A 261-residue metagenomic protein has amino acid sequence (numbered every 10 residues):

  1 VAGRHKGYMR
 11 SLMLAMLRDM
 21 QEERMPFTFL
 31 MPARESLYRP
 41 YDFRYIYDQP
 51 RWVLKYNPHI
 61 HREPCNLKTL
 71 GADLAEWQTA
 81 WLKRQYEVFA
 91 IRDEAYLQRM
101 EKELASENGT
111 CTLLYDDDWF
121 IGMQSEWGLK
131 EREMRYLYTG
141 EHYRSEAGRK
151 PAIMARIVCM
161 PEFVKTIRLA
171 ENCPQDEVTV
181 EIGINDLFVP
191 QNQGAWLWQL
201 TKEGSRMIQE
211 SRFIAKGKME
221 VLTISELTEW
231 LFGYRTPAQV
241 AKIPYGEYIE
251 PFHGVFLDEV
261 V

Functional and structural regions predicted by a protein language model:
V1-A2, P237: A short, flexible beta-alpha/helix-coil linker loop
G3-A15: Conserved acetyl-CoA pyrophosphate-binding loop and the N-cap/start of the following alpha-helix in GNAT-like
M13, R18-P32, A152-I153: Conserved GNAT acetyl-CoA-binding A-motif
E22-P26, P32-R51: Conserved active-site alpha-helix within GNAT-family acetyltransferase domains
L37-R39, I121-G122, K130, P190-N192: Short catalytic/ligand-binding loop motif for oxyanion handling, primarily in non-cytosolic enzymes, centered on
R44-V180: Amide-forming acyltransferase catalytic core, primarily the GNAT-like/NAT-type and related acyltransferase folds
G148-V261: C-terminal functional modules
